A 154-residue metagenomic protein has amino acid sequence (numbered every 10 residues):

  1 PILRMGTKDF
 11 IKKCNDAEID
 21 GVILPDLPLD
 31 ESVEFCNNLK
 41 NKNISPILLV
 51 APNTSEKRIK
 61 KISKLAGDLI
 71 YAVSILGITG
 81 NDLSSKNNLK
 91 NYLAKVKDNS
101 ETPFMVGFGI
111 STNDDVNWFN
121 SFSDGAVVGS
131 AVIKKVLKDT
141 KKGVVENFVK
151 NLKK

Functional and structural regions predicted by a protein language model:
P1-L24, N147-K150: Active-site beta->alpha loop and helix N-cap motifs at the rims of alpha/beta catalytic domains
P1-R4, P28-L29, V50-T54, M105-N113: Glycine-rich beta-to-alpha transition loops that act as phosphate-gripper elements at the mouths of alpha/beta enzyme
G6-K12, S84-Y92, V144-E146: Charged helix-capping and loop-helix junction motifs
F10, T54-L65, V106, I110-A126: Catalytic cores of alpha/beta
G21-E31, A72-N81, G109, F122-K141: Glycine-rich phosphate-binding active-site loops on the catalytic face of alpha/beta enzymes
L39-L49, K97-G107: Short beta-strand/loop segments at the ligand-binding rim of alpha/beta enzyme cores
L49, I59-D98, K135-K141: Glycine/Thr-rich beta-alpha phosphate-binding loop at enzyme active sites
Y92-T102, S111-K154: Alpha/beta catalytic cores of nucleotide-metabolism and tRNA/nucleoside-modifying enzymes
